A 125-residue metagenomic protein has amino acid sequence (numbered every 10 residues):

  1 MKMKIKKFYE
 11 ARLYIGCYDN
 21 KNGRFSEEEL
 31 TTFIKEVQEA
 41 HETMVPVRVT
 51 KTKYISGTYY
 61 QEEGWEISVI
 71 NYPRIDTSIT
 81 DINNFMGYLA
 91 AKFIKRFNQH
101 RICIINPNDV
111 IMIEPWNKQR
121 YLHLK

Functional and structural regions predicted by a protein language model:
M1-K2, T52-I55, L89-A90: Short secondary-structure capping micro-motifs at structural edges
M1-S26: Short, extreme N-terminal segment that most often corresponds to the first beta-strand
E10-L13, W65, I102: Hydrophobic beta-strand segments of well-ordered beta-sheets in folded domains
Y14-G16, T50, I70, I105: A structural detector for beta-sheet-dominated domains
N20-T52: Short, well-structured hydrophobic secondary-structure segments
H41-T80: Short, intrinsically disordered low-complexity segments
Q61-G64, M112-K125: Short, low-order "capping/linker" segments at domain edges
R74-K118: Short, compact, well-ordered microdomains
